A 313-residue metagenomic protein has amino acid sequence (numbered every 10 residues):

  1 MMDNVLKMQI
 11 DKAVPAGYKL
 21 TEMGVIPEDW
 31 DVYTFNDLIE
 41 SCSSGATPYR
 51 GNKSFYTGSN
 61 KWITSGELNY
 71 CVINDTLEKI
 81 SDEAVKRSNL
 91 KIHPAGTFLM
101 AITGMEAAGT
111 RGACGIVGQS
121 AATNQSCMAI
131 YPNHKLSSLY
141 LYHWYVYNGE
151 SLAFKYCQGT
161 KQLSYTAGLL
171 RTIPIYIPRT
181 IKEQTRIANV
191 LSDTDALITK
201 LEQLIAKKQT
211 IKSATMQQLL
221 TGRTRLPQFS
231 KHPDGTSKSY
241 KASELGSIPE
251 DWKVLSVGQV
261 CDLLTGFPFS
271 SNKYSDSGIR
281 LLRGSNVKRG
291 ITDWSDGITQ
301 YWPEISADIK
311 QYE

Functional and structural regions predicted by a protein language model:
L6, E183, A196-K200, K212-S213 (+2 more regions): Short loop/beta submotifs within extracellular cysteine-rich repeat domains
P15, Y33-S43, Y49-A84, P94 (+2 more regions): DNA target-recognition patches
P15-K19, S120-M128, Q158-K182: A short glycine-rich beta-alpha junction/loop motif
A16-A46, T172, G235-G266: Non-catalytic DNA-recognition/assembly elements of restriction-modification systems
L20, Y49, K86-R87, G159 (+3 more regions): Short, solvent-exposed loop/turn positions at domain surfaces that link secondary-structure elements or cap domain
M23, E28-D31, P174-Q209, S213 (+1 more regions): Amphipathic alpha-helical segments
T64-S65, D75-Y147, R283-S285, W294-E313: A short beta-sheet element
